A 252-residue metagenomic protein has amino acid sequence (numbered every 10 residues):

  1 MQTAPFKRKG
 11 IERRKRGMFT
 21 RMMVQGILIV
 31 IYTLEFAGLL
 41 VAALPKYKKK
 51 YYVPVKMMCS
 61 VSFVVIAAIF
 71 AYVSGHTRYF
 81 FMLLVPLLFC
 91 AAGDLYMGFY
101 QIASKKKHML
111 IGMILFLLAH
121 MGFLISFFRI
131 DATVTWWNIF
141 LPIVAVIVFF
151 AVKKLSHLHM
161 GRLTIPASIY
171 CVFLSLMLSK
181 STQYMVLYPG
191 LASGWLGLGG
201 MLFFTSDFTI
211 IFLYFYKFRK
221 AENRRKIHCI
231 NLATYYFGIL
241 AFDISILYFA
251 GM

Functional and structural regions predicted by a protein language model:
T3-A4: Ala/Thr-enriched low-complexity intrinsically disordered regions
K7-R21: Short, Lys/Arg-enriched N-terminal segments with co-localized hydrophobic residues within the first ~10-30 amino acids
M18-M252: Polytopic alpha-helical membrane-helix bundles and their juxtamembrane interface segments in multi-pass membrane
